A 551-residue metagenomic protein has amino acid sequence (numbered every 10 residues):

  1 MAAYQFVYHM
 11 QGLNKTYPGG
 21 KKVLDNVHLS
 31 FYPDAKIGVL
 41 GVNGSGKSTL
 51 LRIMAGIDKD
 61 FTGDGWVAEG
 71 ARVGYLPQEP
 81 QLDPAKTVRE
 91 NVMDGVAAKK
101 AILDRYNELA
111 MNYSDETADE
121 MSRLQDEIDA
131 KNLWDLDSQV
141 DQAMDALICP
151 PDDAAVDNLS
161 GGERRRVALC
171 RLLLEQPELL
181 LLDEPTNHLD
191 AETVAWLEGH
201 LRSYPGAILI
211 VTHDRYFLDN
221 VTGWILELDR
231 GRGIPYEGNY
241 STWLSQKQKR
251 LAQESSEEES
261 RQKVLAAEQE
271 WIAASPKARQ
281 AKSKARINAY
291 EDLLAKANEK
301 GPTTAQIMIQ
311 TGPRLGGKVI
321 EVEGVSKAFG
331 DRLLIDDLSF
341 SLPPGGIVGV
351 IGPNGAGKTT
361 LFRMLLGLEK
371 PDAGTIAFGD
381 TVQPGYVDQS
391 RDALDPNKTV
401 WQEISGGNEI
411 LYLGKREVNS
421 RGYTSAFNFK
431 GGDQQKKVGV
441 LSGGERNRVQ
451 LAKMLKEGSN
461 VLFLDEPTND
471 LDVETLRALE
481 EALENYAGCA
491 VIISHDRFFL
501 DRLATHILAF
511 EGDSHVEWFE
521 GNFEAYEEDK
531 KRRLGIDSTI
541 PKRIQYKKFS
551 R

Functional and structural regions predicted by a protein language model:
M1-E259, T303, I309-R551: ABC ATP-binding cassette signature C-motif
Q246-R279, S283-I287, L293-K300: Intracellular alpha-helical coupling/juxtamembrane segments of multi-pass membrane proteins
